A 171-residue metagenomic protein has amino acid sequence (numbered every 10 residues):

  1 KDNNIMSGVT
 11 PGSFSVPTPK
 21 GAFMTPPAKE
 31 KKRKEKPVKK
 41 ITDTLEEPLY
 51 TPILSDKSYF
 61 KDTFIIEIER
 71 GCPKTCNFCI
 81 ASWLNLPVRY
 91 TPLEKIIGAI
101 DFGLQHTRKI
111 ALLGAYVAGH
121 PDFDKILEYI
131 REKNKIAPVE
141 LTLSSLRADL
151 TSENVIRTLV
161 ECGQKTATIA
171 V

Functional and structural regions predicted by a protein language model:
K1-A81, N85-E94: Acidic, low-complexity intrinsically disordered segments
I100-V171: Conserved SAM/AdoMet-binding glycine-rich loop
